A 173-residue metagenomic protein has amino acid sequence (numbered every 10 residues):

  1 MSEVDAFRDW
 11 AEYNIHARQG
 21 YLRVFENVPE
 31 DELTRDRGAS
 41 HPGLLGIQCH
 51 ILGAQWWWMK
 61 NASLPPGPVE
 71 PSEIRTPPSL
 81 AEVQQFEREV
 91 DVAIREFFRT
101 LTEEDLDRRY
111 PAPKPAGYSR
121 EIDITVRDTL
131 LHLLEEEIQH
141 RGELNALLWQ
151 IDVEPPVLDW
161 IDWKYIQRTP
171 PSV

Functional and structural regions predicted by a protein language model:
M1-V4, H41: Short, structured coil/loop segments at alpha-helix boundaries
E3, F7-W10, S79, V83: Residue-level preference for long, well-ordered alpha-helices that form the structural scaffold of enzyme catalytic
E3, P29-E30, P78-S79, T102-E104 (+1 more regions): General structural signal for secondary-structure boundaries
R8-E73, P115-V173: Short, contiguous alpha-helical
P65-L106: Helix-adjacent hinge/juxtasegments
E103-G117: Carboxylate-rich helix-loop segments that flank metal/cofactor sites and access channels in metalloenzymes
